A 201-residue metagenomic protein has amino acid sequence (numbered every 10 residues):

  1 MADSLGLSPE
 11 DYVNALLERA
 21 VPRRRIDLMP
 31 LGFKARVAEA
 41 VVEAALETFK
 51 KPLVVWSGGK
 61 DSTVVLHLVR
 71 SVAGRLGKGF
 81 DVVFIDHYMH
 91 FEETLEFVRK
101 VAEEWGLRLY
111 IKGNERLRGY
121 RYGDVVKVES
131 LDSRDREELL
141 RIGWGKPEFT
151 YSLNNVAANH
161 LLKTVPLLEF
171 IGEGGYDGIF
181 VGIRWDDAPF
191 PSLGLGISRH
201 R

Functional and structural regions predicted by a protein language model:
A2-R201: ATP-dependent adenylation/nucleotidyltransferase module used to activate substrates
